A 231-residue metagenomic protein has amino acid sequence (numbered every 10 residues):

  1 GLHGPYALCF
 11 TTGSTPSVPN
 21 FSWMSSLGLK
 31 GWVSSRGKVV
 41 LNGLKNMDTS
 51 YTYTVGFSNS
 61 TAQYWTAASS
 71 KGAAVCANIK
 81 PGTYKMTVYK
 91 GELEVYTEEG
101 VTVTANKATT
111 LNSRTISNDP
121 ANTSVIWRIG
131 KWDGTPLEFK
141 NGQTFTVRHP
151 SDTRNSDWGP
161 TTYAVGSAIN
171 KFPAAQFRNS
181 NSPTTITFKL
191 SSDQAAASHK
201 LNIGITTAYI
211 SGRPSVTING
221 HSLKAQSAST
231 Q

Functional and structural regions predicted by a protein language model:
G1-G31, I169-K171: Beta-strand-rich recognition/accessory modules
L27-T54, T206-A208: Structural motif
Y64, S69-I79: Short, surface-exposed beta-strand/beta-hairpin micro-motifs centered on an aromatic residue
K71, N179-S198, G204-Q231: Beta-strand-rich ligand-recognition modules
I79-T83, A195-A197: A glycine-anchored, Pro-Gly-centered beta-turn/N-cap motif
P81-L93: A short, solvent-exposed beta-strand micro-motif common in secreted/extracellular proteins
E92-D119: Structured interaction patches on ligand/partner-binding surfaces of diverse proteins
N112-S167: Compositionally biased low-complexity segments at domain edges in trafficked proteins and select soluble regulators
